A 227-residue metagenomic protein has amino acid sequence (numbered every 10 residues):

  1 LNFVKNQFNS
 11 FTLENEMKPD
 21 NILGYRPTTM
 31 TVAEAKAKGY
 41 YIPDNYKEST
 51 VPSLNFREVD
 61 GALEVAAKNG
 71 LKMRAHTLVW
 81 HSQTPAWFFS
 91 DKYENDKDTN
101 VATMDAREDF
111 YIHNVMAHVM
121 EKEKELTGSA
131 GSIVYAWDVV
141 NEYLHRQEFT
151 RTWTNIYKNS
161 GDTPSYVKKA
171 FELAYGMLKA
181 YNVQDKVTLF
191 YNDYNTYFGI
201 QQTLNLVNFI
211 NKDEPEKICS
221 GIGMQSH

Functional and structural regions predicted by a protein language model:
L1, D162, I222-G223: Intrinsic structural disorder
L1, F149-T150, F198-P215: Distinct, well-ordered alpha-helical segments
F3-K5: Glycan-processing catalytic domains of CAZymes
Q7-F11, E216-C219: Glycine-enriched alpha-helix->loop->beta-strand junction motifs that scaffold or abut catalytic
S10-F190, Y194-T196: Substrate-binding cleft and catalytic face of glycoside hydrolase catalytic domains, especially the flexible beta-alpha
Y175, C219-I222: Solvent-exposed, well-ordered amphipathic alpha-helical segments that flank/support binding or catalytic loops
L189-V207, G221-S226: Beta-propeller domains
P215-E216, H227: Short helix-capping and hinge/turn segments at secondary-structure transitions, especially at repeat and domain
